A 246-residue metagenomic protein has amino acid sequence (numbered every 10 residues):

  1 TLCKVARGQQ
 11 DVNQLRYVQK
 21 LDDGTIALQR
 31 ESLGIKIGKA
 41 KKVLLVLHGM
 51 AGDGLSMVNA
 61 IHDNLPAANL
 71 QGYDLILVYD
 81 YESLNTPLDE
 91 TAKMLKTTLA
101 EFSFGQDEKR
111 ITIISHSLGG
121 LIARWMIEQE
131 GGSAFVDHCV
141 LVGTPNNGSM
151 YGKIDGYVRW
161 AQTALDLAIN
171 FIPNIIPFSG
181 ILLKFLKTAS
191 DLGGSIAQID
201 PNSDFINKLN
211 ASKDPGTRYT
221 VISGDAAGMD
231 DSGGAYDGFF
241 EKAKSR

Functional and structural regions predicted by a protein language model:
T1, E128-R246: Helical cap/lid subdomain of alpha/beta-hydrolase-fold lipid enzymes that gates access to the catalytic pocket
T1-V78, T97-F102: Flexible, membrane-associating and regulatory peripheral segments of lipid-active enzymes
K41-L45, R110-T112, H138: Structural motif
G54-L55, T86, I122, G131 (+1 more regions): Short N-terminal helix/helix-N-cap motif within the alpha/beta-hydrolase-1
N85-G105: Alpha/beta-hydrolase active-site loop
L99, M126-I127: A conserved amphipathic alpha-helix that caps or lines the catalytic cleft of carbohydrate- and lipid-modifying enzymes
G105-H116: Alpha/beta-hydrolase fold nucleophile elbow
I114-G119, A123, G143: Gly/Ala-rich beta-loop-alpha elbow adjacent to hydrolase catalytic centers
